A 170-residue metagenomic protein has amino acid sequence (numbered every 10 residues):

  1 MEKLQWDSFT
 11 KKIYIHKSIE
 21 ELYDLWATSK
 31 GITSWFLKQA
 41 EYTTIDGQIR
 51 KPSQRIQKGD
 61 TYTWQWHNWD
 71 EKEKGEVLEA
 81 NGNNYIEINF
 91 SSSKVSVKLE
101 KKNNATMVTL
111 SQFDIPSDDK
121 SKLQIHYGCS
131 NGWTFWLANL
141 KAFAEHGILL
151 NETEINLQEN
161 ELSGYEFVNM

Functional and structural regions predicted by a protein language model:
M1-Q48, N169-M170: Hydrophobic ligand-binding cavity/cleft-lining segments
T10, K30-K74, N83: Short beta-edge strand/loop motif at the mouth of beta-sheet-based domains
K11-I13, G75-L78, K94-K101: Hydrophobic/aromatic beta-strand elements that line small-molecule binding cavities or substrate pockets in beta-rich
I15, N68-D70, N81, F90-S92 (+1 more regions): A generic beta-sheet turn/junction motif
S18-E20, L78-N83, K98-M107: A short, structured loop/turn motif at beta-sheet edges
L22-Y23, I32, Y62, V77 (+3 more regions): Hydrophobic pocket/interface hotspot
T44, A142-M170: Short, highly charged C-terminal tails/helix-capping segments
E87-T134, T153: Beta-strand/loop substructures that line and gate deep hydrophobic ligand-binding cavities in soluble
